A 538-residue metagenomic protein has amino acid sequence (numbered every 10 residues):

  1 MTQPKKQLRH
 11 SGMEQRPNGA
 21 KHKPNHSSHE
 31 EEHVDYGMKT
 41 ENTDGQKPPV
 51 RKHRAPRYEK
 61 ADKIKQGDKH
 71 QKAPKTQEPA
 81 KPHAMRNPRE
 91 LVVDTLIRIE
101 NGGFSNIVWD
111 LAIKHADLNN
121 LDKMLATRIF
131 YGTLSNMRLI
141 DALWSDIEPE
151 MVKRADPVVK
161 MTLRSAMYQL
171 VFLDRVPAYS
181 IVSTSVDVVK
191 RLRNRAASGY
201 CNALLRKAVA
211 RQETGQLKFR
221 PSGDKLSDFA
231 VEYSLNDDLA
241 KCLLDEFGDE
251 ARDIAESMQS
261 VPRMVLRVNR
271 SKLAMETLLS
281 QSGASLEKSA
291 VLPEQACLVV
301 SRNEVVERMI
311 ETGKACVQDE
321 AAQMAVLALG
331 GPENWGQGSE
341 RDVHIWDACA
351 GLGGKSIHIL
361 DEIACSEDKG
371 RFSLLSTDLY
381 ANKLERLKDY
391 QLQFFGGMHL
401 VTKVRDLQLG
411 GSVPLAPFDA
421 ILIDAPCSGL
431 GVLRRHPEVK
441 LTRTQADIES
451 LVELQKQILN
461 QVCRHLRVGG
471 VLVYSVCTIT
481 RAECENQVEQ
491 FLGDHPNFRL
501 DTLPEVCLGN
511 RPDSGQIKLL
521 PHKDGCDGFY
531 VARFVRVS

Functional and structural regions predicted by a protein language model:
M1-S538: S-adenosylmethionine
